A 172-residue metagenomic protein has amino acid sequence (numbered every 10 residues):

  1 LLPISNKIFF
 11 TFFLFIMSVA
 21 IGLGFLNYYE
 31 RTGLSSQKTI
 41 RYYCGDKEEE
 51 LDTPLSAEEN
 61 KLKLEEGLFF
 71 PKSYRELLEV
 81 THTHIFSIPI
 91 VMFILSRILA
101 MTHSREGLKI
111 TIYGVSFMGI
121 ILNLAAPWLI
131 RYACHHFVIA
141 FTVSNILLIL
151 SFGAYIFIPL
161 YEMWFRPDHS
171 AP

Functional and structural regions predicted by a protein language model:
L2-E65, I98-M101, T111-I120, L124-W128 (+1 more regions): Polytopic transmembrane helical bundles with strong interfacial aromatic enrichment
K61-I90: Individual transmembrane alpha-helix segments
L78-T83, S96, L122, S144: Residue-level micro-sites within transmembrane alpha helices that shape and flank functional polar/acidic positions
H82, K109-I112, C134-L147: Non-cytosolic membrane-interface motifs at loop->transmembrane helix junctions
F86-I90, S144-S151: Residue-level signal for the membrane-embedded core of alpha-helical transmembrane segments, especially mid-helix
P89-H103: Membrane-interfacial alpha-helical segments at the cytosolic side of multi-pass membrane proteins
A126-H136: Juxtamembrane "helix-exit" motif on the non-cytosolic side of transmembrane helices
